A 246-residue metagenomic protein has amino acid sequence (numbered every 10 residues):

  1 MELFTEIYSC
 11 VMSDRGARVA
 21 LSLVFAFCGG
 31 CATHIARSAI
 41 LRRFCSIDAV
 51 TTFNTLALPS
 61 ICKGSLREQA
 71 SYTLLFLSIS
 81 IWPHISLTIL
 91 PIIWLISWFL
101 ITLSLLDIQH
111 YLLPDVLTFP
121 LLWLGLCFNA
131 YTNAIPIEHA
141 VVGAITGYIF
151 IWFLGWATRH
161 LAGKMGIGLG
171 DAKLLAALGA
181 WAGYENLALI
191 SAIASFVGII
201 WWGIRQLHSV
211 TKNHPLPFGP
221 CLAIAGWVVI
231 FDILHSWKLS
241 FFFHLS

Functional and structural regions predicted by a protein language model:
M1-S246: A membrane-topology feature that recognizes alpha-helical transmembrane segments and their immediate juxtamembrane
